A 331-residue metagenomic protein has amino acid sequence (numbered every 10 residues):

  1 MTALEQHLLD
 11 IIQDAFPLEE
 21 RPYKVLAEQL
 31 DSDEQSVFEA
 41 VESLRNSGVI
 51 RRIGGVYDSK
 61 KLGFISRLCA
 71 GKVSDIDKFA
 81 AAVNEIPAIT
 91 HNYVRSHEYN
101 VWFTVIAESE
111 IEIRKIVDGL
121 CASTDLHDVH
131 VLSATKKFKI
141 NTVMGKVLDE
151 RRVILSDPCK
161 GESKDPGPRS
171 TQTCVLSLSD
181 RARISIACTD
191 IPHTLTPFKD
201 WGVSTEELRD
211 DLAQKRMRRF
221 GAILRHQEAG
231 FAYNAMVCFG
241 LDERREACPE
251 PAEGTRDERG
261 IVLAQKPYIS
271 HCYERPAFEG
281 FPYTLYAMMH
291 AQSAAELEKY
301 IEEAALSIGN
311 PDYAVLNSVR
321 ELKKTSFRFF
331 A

Functional and structural regions predicted by a protein language model:
M1-A331: A compositional/biophysical signature of low hydrophobicity enriched in polar/charged and small residues
